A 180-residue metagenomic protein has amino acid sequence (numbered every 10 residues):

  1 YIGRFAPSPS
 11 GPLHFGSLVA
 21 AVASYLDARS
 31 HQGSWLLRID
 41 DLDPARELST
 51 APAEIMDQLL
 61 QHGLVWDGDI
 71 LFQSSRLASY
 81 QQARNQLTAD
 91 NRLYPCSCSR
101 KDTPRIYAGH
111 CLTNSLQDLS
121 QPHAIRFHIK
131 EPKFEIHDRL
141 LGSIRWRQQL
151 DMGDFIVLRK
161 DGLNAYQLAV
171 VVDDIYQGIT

Functional and structural regions predicted by a protein language model:
Y1-R105, I175: N-terminal Rossmann-like or analogous alpha/beta NTP/dinucleotide-binding catalytic cores that position adenine
P95-T180: Active-site cores that bind ATP or allylic diphosphates and position pyrophosphate for catalysis
